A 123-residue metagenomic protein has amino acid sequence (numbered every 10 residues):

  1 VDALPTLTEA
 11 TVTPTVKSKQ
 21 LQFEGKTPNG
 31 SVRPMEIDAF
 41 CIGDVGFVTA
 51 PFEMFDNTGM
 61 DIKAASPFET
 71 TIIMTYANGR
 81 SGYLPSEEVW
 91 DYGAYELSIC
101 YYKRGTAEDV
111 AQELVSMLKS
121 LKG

Functional and structural regions predicted by a protein language model:
V1-G123: Non-catalytic substrate/cofactor recognition surfaces at enzyme active-site rims
